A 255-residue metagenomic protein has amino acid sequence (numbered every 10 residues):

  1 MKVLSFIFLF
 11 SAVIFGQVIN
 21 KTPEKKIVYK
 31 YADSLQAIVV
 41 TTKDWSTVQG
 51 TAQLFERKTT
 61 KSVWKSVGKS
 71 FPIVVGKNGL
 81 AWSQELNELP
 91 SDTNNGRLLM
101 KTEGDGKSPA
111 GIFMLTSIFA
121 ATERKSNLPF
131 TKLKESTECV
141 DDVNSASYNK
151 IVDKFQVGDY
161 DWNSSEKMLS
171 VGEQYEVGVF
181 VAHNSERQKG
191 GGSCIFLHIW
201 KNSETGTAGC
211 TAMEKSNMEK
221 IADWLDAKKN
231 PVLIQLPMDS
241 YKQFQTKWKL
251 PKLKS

Functional and structural regions predicted by a protein language model:
M1-K21: Bacterial Sec-dependent N-terminal signal peptides
V18-T207, S216-S255: Cell wall/extracellular polymer interaction/catalysis modules
C210: Short cysteine clusters
M213: A conserved hydrophobic position in a structured secondary element of the catalytic/binding core that shapes
